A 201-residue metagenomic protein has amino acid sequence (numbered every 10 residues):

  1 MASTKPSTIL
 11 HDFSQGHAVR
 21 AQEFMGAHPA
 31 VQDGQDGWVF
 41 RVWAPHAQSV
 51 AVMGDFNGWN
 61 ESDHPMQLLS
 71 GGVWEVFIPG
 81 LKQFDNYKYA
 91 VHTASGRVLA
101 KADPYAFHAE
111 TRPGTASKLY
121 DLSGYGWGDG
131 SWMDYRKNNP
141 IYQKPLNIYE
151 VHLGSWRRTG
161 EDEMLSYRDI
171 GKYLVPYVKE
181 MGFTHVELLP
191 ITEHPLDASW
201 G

Functional and structural regions predicted by a protein language model:
M1-Q35, L68-E150, S155-D162, D169: The feature marks proteins involved in alpha-glucan
D36-F40: Structural beta-strand segments of beta-rich domains
V42, Y89, V151, V178 (+1 more regions): Conserved, mostly hydrophobic/aromatic
W43-V50: Short proline/glycine-enriched turn/loop motifs at strand-loop junctions of beta-rich domains
V50-V52, Y87: Short beta-strand elements bearing conserved aromatic residues within extracellular beta-rich modules
D55-N60, A94: Change "in extracellular beta-sheet-rich domains … of secreted and cell-surface proteins" to "in beta-sheet-rich domains
Y135-N138, G171-G182: Short amphipathic alpha-helices and their capping/turn segments at secondary-structure boundaries
E161, L165, Y177-G201: Aromatic-lined carbohydrate-binding/catalytic grooves of carbohydrate-active enzymes
